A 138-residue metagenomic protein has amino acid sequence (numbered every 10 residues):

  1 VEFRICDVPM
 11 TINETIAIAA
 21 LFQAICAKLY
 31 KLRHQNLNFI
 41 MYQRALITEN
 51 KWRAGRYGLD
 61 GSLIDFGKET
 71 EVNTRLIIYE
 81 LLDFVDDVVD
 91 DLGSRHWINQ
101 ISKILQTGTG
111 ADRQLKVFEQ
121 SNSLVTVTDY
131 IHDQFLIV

Functional and structural regions predicted by a protein language model:
V1-V138: C-terminal accessory/tail domains of diverse enzymes
